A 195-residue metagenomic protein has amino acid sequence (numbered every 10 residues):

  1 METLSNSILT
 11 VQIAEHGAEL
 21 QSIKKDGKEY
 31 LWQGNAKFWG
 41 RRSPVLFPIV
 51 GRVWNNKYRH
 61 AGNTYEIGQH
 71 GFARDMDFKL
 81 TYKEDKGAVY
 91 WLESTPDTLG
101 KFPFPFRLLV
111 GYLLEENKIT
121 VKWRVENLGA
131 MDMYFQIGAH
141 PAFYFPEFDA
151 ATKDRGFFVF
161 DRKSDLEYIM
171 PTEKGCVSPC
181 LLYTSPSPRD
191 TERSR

Functional and structural regions predicted by a protein language model:
M1-K57, T64-I67: Beta-strand-rich N-terminal accessory domains
L4, P96-P141: Acidic, contiguous internal or C-terminal segments within carbohydrate-active enzymes that form a structured patch used
S5-S7, G17, R52, F72-R74 (+2 more regions): Residues that act as N-cap/strand-start positions at coil-to-secondary-structure junctions
I13, G62, V121-V125: Buried hydrophobic-core signal for structured, non-transmembrane domains
N63, I67-E116: Extended, loop-rich substrate-binding clefts of extracytoplasmic carbohydrate-active enzymes
P141-D149: Short edge-strand/loop segments of extracellular domains
Y183-D190: Conserved small/polar residues in nucleotide/adenosyl-binding loops
